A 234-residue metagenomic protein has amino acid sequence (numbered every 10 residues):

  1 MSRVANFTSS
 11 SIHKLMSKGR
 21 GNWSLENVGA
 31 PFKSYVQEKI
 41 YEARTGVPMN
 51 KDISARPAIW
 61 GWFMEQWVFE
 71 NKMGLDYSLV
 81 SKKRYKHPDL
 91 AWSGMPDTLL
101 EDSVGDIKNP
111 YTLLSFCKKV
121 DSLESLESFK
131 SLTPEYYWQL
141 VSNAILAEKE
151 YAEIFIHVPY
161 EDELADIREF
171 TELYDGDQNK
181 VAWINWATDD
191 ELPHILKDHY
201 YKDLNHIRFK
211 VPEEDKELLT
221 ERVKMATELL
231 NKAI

Functional and structural regions predicted by a protein language model:
M1-F63, N71, L123-K130, E161-E163 (+3 more regions): Charged, glycine-rich intrinsically disordered N-terminal tails and low-complexity linkers that flank
K14, G74, S78, E191 (+1 more regions): Acidic/proline-rich low-complexity IDRs
K51, I59-D89: An N-terminal domain-cap segment
K51-M64, D106, L196-D203: Short N-terminal secondary-structure initiator segments
D76-P96, L100-R222: Nucleic-acid nuclease catalytic cores
L218-I234: Charged phosphate-binding loop/patch that engages nucleotide di/tri-phosphates or the phosphate backbone of nucleic
